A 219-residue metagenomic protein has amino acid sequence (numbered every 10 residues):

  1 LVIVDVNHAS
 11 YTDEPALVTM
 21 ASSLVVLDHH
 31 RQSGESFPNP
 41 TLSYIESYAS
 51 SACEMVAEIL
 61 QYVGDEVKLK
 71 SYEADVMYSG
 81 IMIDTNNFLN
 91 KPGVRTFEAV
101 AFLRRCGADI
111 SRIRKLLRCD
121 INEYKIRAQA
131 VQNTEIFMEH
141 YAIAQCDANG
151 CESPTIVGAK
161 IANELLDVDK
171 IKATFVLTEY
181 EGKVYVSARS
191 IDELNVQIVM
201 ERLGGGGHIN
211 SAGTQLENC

Functional and structural regions predicted by a protein language model:
L1-L42: Active-site cofactor/cluster-binding pocket
I3, V26, Y44-E46, Q145 (+1 more regions): Structural signal for conserved beta-strand scaffold positions within catalytic alpha/beta enzyme cores
V4-N7, L27-H30, I59, T85 (+2 more regions): Fold-independent oxyanion-binding glycine-rich loops and adjacent beta-strand/coil segments at enzyme active sites
S10-T12, C53, V196: Short, well-ordered alpha-helical microsegments
T12-A16, S43-E46, E66-K68, Q132 (+1 more regions): A generic local secondary-structure boundary/capping motif
A16-T19, S36-F37, L69-S71, G80 (+2 more regions): Solvent-exposed alpha-helices and their adjacent loops that cap or buttress functional pockets in soluble metabolic
H29-A99: Short alpha-helices
Y78, I83-C219: Hydrophobic helix-and-loop "lid/oligomerization" segment in the mid-to-C-terminal part of catalytic domains
